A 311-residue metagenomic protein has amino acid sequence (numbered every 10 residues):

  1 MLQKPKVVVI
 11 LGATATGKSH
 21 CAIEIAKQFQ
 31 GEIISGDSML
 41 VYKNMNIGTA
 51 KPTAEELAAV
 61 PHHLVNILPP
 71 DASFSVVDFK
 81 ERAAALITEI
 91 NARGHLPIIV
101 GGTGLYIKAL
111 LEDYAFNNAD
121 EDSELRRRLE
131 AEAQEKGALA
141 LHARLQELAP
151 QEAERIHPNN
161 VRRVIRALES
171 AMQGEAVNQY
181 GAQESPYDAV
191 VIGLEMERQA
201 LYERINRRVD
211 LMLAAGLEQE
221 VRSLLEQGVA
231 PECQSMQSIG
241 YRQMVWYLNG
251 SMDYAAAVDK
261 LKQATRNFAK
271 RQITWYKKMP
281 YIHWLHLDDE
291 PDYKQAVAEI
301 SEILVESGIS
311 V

Functional and structural regions predicted by a protein language model:
M1-V311: Phosphate/pyrophosphate-binding catalytic cores of soluble transferases and nucleic-acid-acting enzymes
